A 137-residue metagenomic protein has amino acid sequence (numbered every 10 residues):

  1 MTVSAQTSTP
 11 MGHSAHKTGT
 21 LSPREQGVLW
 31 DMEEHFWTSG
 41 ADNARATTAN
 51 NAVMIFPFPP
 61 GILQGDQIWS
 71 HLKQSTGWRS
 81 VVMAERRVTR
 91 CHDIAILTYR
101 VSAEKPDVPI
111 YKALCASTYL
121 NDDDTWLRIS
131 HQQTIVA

Functional and structural regions predicted by a protein language model:
T2-A46, V53-A137: A beta-strand edge to alpha-helix "cap/lid" segment located at domain peripheries
